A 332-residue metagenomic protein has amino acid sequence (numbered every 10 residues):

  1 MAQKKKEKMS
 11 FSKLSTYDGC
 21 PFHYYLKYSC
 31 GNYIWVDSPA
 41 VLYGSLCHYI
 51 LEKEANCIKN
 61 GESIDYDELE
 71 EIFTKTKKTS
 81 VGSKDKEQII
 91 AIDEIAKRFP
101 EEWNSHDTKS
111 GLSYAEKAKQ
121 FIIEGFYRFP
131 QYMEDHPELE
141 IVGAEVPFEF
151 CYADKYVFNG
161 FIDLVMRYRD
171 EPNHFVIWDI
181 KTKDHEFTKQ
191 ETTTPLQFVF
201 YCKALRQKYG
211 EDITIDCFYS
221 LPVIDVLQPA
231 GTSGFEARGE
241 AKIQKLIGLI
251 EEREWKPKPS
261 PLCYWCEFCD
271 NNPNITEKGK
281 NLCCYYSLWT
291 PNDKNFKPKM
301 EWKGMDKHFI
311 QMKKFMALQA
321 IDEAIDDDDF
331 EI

Functional and structural regions predicted by a protein language model:
A2-L14: Short acidic, Pro/Gly- and aromatic-enriched capping/linker segments at domain boundaries
Q3-K6, F22-I34, I177-K183, K242-E251: Short amphipathic alpha-helical segments and their helix-coil junctions
F11-N60, E145, W265: Nuclease catalytic cores
G31, E149, K183-H185, V223-D225 (+1 more regions): Short, solvent-exposed loop/turn segments at secondary-structure junctions
P39, Y43, C47, Y114 (+2 more regions): Hydrophobic (often cysteine-bearing) scaffold residues that line and stabilize catalytic clefts of nucleotide/cofactor
I50-A144, C151: A non-catalytic, helix-rich entry segment at domain boundaries
V142-F198, K203-Y209: Non-catalytic protein-protein interaction segments used by genome-maintenance enzymes to assemble and couple activities
T188-T192, A204-I332: Metal-dependent nuclease catalytic regions and adjoining charged, substrate-binding loops involved in nucleic-acid end
